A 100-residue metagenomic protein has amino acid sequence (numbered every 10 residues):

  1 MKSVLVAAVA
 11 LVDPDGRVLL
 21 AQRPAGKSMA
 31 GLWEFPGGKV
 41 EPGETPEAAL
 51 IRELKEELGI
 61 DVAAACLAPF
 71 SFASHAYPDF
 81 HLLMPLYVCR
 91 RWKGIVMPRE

Functional and structural regions predicted by a protein language model:
M1-V18, K39, F72: Conserved N-terminal beta-strand and adjoining loop/helix that marks the start of the Nudix/MutT-like hydrolase domain
M1-V6, D15, M29-A30, H81-L83 (+1 more regions): A structure-centric signal for secondary-structure junctions around beta-strands
V4, D13, S71-V96: Active-site-adjacent beta-strand/loop module that shapes the phosphate/pyrophosphate-binding cleft
R17-E56: Conserved Nudix-box catalytic region and its N-terminal flanking loop in Nudix hydrolases and closely related
K55-I60, K93: Conserved amphipathic alpha-helical interaction elements at protein-protein interfaces in regulatory, energy-coupling
D61-S71: A short coil-to-beta-strand element that immediately follows conserved catalytic motifs
